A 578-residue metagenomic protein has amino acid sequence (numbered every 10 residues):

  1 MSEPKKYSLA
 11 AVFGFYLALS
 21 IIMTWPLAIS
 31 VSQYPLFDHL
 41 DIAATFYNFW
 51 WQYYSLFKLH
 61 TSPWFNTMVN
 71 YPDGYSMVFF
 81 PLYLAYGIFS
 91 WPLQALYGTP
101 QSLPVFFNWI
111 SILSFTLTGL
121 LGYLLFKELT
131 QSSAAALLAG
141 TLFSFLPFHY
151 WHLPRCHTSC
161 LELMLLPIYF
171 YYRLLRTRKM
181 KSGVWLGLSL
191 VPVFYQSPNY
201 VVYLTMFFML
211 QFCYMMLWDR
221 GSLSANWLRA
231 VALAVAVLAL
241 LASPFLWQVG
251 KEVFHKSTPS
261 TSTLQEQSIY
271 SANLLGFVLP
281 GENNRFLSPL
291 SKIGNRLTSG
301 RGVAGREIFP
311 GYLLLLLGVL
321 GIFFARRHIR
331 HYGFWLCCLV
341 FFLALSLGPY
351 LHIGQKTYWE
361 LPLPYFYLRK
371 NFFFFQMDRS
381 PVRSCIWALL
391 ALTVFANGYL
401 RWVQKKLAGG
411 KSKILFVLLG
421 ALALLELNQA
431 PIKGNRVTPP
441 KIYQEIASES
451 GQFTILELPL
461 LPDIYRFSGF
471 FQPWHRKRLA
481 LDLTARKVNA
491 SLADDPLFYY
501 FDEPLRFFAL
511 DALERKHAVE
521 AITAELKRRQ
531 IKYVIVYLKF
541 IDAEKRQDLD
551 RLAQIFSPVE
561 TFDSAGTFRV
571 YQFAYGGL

Functional and structural regions predicted by a protein language model:
M1-K6, K127-Q131, R173-V184, Y214-L228 (+4 more regions): Membrane-interface junctions at the ends of membrane-embedded or membrane-associated helices
M1-L27, R229-V237, F323, R327-L339 (+2 more regions): Start-transfer (signal-anchor) and selected internal transmembrane alpha helices of multi-pass inner/ER membrane
S8-L17, L188, L223-W247, S260-I269 (+2 more regions): Hydrophobic alpha-helical membrane-interfacial segments at the cytosolic entry of transmembrane helices
S8-L40, Y47, W51, A236-V253 (+1 more regions): Transmembrane signal-anchor helices characteristic of membrane glycosylation enzymes that use polyprenol
Y16, S20-I22, W109-L129, S133-L217 (+3 more regions): Membrane-embedded helix bundles of polyisoprenyl
S20-T118, S144-L161, S268-R301, I353 (+3 more regions): Membrane-interface coil-to-helix junctions
T261-Q265, A421-L578: Extracytoplasmic
P310-S346, A396-R401: Hydrophobic, aromatic-rich transmembrane alpha-helices and their immediate juxtamembrane boundary segments
